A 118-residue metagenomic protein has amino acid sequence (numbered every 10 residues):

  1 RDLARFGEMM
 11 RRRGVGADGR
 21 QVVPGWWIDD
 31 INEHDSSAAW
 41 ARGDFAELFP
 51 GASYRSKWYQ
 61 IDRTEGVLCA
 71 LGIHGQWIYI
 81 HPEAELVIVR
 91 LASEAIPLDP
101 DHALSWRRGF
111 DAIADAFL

Functional and structural regions predicted by a protein language model:
R1-V15, Q76-W77, H81-A92: Active-site-proximal alpha-helical segments within enzyme catalytic domains
L3, P24, G51, W106-F110: A structural signal for well-ordered alpha-helical scaffolds and beta->alpha junctions
A4-R11, I28-N32, K57-Y59, A114: Non-transmembrane alpha-helical segments in soluble domains of secreted/periplasmic/extracellular proteins
G14-P24: Structural helix-adjacent loops and short alpha-helical linkers that scaffold large soluble proteins
R20, G51, L98-P100: Intrinsically disordered, low-complexity regions enriched in Ser/Pro/Gly/Gln/His and often acidic
D29-V87: Active-site Gly/Thr loop motif
E94-I96: A short acidic/small-residue loop/turn micro-motif
P100-L118: Short, gly/Ser/Thr-rich active-site loops of penicillin-recognizing serine hydrolases
